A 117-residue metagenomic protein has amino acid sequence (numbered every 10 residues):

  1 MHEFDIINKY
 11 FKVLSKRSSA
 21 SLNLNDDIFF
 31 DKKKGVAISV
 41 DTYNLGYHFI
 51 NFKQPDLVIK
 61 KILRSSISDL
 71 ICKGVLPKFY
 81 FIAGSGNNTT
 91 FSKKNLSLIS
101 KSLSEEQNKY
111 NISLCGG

Functional and structural regions predicted by a protein language model:
M1-I71: N-terminal glycine-rich phosphate/pyrophosphate-binding loops that anchor nucleotide-derived ligands and cofactors
K61, I67-G117: A glycine-rich phosphate/pyrophosphate-binding beta-strand-loop-alpha-helix module
